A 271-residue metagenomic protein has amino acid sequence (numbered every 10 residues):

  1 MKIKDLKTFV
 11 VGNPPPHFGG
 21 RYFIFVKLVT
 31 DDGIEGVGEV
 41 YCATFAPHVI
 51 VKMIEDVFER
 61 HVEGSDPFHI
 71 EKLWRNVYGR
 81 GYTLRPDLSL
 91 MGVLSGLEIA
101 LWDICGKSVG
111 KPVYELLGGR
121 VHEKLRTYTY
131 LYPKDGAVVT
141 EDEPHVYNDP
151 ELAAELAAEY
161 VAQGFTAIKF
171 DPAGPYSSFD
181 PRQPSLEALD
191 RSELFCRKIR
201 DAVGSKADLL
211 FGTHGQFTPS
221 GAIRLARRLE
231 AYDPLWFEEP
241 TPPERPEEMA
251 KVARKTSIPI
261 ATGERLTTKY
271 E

Functional and structural regions predicted by a protein language model:
M1-T44: Structured beta-strand/loop patches that form or line metal/cofactor-binding pockets in enzymes
I3, G33, F58, L97 (+4 more regions): Conserved, mostly hydrophobic/aromatic
F9, Q216, P242-P243, R265-T267: Short beta->alpha connector loops
V29, D56, K72, R227 (+2 more regions): Shared catalytic-loop signature of beta/alpha-barrel
V29-S108: Metal- or metallocofactor-binding catalytic centers and their adjacent structured scaffolds across diverse enzyme
E98-V138, Q163: Glycine-rich, aromatic-flanked loop segments that form ligand/cofactor-binding clefts across common enzyme folds
K124, Y128-K255: Metal-dependent enolase-superfamily TIM-barrel catalytic cores that perform enediolate-based chemistry
